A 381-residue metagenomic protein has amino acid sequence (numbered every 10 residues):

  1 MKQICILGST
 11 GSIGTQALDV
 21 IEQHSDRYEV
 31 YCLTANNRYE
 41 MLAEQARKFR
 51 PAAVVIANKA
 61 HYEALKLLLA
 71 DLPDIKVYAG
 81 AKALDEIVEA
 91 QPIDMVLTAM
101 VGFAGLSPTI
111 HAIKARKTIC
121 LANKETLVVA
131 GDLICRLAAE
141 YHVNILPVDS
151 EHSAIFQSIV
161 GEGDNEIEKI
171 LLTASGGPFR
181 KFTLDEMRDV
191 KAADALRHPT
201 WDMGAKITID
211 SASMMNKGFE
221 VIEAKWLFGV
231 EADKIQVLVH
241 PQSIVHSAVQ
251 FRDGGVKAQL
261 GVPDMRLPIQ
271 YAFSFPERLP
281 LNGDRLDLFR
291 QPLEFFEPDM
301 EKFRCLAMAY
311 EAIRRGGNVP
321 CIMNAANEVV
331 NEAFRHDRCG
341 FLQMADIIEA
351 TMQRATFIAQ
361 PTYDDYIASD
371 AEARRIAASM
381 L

Functional and structural regions predicted by a protein language model:
M1-L381: Catalytic, metal-anchored helix/loop core of enzyme active sites in primary metabolism
